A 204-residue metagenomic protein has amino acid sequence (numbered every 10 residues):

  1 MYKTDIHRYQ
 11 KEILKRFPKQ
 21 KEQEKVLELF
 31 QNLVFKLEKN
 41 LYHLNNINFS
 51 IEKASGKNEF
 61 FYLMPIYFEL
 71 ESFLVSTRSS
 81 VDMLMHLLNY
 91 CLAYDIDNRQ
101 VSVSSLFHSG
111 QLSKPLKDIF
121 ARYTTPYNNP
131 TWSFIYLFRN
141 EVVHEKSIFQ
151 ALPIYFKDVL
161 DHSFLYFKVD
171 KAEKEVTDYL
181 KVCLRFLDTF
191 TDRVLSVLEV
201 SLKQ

Functional and structural regions predicted by a protein language model:
M1-V75, M83-Q204: Acidic, Ser/Thr/Gly/Pro-rich intrinsically disordered interaction regions
